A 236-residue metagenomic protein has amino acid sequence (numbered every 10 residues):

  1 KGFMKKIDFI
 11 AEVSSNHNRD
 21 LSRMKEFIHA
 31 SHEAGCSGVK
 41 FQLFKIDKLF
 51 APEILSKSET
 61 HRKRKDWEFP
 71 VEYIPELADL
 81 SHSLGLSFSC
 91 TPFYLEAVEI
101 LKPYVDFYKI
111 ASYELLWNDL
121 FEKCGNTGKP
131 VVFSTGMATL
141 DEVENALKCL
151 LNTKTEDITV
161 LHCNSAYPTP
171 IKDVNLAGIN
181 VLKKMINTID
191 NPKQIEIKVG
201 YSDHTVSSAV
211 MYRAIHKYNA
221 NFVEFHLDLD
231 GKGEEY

Functional and structural regions predicted by a protein language model:
K1-Y236: Catalytic cores and adjacent flexible loops of soluble metabolic enzymes that perform enolate/carbanion chemistry on
